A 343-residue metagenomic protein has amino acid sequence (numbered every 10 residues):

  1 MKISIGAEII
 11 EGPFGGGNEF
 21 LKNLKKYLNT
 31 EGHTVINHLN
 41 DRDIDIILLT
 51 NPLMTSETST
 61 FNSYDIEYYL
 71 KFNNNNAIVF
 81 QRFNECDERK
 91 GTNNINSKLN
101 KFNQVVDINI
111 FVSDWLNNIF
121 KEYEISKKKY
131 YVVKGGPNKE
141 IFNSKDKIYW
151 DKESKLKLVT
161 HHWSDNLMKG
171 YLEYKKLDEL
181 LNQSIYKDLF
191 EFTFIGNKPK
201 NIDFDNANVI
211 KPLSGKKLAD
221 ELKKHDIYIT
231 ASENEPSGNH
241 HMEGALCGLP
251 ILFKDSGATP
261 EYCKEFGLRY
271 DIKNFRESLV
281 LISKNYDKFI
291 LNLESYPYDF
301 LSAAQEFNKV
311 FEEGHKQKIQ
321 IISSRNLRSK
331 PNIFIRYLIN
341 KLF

Functional and structural regions predicted by a protein language model:
I36, N40-V105, W115: Extended catalytic core of nucleotide-activated donor transferases of GT-like folds
G91-N93, G136-K155: Acidic anion/phosphate-binding donor-loop and adjacent secondary structure in glycosyltransferase catalytic cores
Q104-K129, P137: A short, active-site helix/loop in glycosyltransferases that binds the activated sugar's phosphate group
I148-E179: Conserved donor-binding/catalytic core segment of Leloir-type glycosyltransferases
E233: Aromatic "clamp/platform" in nucleotide-sugar-dependent glycosyltransferases that forms part of the donor/acceptor
P250-F253: Short hydrophobic beta-strand element within catalytic cores of glycosyltransferases and related nucleotide-activated
P260-L281: Change "using UDP/GDP/dTDP sugars" to "using nucleotide sugars
K284-L338: A charged, aromatic-enriched C-terminal amphipathic alpha-helix characteristic of glycosyltransferases across folds
